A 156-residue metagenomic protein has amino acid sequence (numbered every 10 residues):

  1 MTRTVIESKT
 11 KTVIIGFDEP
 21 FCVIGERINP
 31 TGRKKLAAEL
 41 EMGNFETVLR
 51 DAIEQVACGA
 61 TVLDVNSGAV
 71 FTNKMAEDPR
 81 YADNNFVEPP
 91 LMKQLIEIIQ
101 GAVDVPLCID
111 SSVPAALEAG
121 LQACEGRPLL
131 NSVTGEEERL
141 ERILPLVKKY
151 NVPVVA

Functional and structural regions predicted by a protein language model:
M1-A156: Domain-level signal for soluble alpha/beta catalytic cores
